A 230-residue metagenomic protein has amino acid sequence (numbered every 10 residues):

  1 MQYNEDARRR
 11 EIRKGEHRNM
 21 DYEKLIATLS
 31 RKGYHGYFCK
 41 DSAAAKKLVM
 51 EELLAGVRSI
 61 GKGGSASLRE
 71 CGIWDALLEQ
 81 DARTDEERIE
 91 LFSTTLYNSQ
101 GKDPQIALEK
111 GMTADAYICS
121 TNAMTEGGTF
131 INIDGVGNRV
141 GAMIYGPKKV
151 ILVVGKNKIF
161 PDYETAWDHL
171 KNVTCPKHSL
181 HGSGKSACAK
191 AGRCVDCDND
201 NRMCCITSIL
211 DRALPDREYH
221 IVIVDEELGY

Functional and structural regions predicted by a protein language model:
Q2-R8, T121, F130: Exposed boundary/loop context
Y3-N19: Short, Lys/Arg-enriched N-terminal segments with co-localized hydrophobic residues within the first ~10-30 amino acids
R9-R10, R31-Y34, R88-F92, D103-Q105 (+2 more regions): N-terminal start-of-chain detector that recognizes signal peptides and the immediate post-cleavage beginning
I12-H17, S42-A43, N132-G135: Short, functional N-terminal and low-complexity linear motifs
R18-Y22, R139: N-proximal short alpha-helices
D21-L108, T113-I118: N-terminal active-site beta-alpha-beta segment that forms phosphate/nucleotide-binding and substrate-recognition loops
G111-Y230: Conserved phosphate- and dinucleotide-binding cores of soluble alpha/beta proteins, encompassing both enzyme active
